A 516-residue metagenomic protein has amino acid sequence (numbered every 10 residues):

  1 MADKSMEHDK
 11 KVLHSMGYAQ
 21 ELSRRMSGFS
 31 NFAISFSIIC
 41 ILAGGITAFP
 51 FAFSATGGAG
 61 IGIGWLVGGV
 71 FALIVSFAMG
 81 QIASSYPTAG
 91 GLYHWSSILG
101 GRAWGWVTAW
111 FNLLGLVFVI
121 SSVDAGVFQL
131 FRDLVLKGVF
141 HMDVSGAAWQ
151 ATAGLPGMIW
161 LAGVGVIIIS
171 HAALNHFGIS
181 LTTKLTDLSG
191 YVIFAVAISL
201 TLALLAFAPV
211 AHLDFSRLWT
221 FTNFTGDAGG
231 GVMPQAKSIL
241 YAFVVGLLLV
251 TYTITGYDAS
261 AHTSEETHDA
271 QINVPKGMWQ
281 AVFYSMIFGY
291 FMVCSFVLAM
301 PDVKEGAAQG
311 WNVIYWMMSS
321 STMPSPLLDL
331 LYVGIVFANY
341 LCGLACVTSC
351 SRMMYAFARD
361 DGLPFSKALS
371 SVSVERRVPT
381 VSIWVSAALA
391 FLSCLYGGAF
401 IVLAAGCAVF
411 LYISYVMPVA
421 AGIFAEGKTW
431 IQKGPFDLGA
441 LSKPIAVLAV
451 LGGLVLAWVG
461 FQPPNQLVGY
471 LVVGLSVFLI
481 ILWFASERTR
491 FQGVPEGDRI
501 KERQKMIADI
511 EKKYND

Functional and structural regions predicted by a protein language model:
M1-M26, G422-P444, P464-D516: Terminal cytosolic tails of multi-pass membrane transporters, especially the segment immediately following the final
M26, S30-I46, F77, G163-S170 (+2 more regions): Hydrophobic, membrane-embedded alpha-helices of multi-pass small-molecule transporters
T47-F51, I63-G64, L73-I168, A173-H176 (+2 more regions): Hydrophobic transmembrane alpha-helices that form the core helical bundles of multi-pass secondary transporters
F51-I61, L130, L136-V139, D143-G157 (+5 more regions): Transmembrane helix-loop boundary segments of multi-pass membrane transporters
H94-S96, G101, R132-V144, F221-P234 (+2 more regions): TM-loop-TM module centered on a large, flexible mid-protein loop between adjacent transmembrane helices in multi-pass
Q129-L136, Y191-A228, C294-M300, Y415-W430 (+2 more regions): Hydrophobic alpha-helical segments and their helix-loop junctions in multi-pass secondary transporters
F131, I159-T220, M278-V282, I287 (+3 more regions): Membrane-interface loop-to-helix entry segments
I159, L185-S189, K367-R377, Y415-V468 (+1 more regions): C-terminal membrane-solvent junction of multi-pass transporters and transport-like membrane proteins
